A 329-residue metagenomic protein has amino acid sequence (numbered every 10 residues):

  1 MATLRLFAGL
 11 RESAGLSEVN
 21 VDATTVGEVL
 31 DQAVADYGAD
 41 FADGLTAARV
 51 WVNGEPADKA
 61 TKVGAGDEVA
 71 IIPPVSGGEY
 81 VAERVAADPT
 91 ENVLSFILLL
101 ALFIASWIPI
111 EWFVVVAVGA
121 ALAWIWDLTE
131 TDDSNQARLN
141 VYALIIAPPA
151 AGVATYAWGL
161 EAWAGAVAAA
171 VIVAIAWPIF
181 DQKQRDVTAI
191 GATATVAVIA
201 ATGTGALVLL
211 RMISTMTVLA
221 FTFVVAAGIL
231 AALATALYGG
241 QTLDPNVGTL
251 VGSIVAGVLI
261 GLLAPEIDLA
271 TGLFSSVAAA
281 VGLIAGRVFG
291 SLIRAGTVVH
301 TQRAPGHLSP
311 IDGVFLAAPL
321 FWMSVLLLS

Functional and structural regions predicted by a protein language model:
M1-Y80: Ubiquitin-like/PB1-type beta-grasp interaction modules and other compact soluble beta-rich domains
A2, D58, K62, P74 (+1 more regions): Non-cleavable N-terminal signal-anchor transmembrane helices
V81-F96, W126-L144, I175-A317: Interhelical loop and helix-boundary elements at the membrane-water interface of polytopic inner-membrane proteins
A87, F103-V114, G119, I125-A137: N-terminal, membrane-interfacial amphipathic/helix-forming hydrophobic leader that caps and precedes the first
A101-W107, I146-L160, A201-M212, L259: Hydrophobic alpha-helical transmembrane segments and adjacent interfacial helices in integral membrane proteins
I104-A120, Y156-I172, M212-G228, G272-V281: Structural signature of hydrophobic alpha-helical transmembrane segments
A117-E130, A147-A151, A170-W177: Central hydrophobic cores of alpha-helical transmembrane segments in multi-pass inner-membrane proteins across all
W322-S329: Juxtamembrane boundary at the C-terminal end of a transmembrane helix
